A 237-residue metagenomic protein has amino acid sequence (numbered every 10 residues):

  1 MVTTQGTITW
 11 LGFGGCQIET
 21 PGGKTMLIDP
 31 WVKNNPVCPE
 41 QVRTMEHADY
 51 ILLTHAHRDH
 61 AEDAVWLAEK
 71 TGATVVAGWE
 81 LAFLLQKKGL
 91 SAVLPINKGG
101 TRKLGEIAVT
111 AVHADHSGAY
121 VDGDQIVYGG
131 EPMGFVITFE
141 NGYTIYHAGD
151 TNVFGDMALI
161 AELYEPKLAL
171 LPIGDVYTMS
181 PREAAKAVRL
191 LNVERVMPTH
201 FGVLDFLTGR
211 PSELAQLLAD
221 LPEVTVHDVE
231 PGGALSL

Functional and structural regions predicted by a protein language model:
M1-T25, V32-N35, E106, D124 (+2 more regions): Zn-dependent metallo-beta-lactamase
T7-W10, M26-D29, A108-A114, T144-D150: Active-site-proximal beta-strand elements of phosphoester/diester hydrolases
Q17-H57, E62-E69, E80, S117-V127 (+1 more regions): Pre-active-site segment of Zn-dependent metallo-hydrolases
L27-P30, A48-A56, V76-W79, I145-T151 (+3 more regions): Active-site neighborhood of phospho(di)ester-bond hydrolases with catalytic His/Asp-centered motifs
N34-N35, H57-E62, A82-L85, G100-K103 (+5 more regions): Active-site environment of divalent metal-dependent phosphoester hydrolases
E62-K70, V76-R102, I107-Y120: Glycine/small-residue-rich loop that forms an oxyanion/phosphate-binding "nest" at active or ligand-binding sites
T74, Q86-T101, A185-L237: Binuclear metal-ion centers of metallo-dependent hydrolases, dominated by the metallo-beta-lactamase
V121-L190: Active-site-proximal loop/helix segments of hydrolase catalytic cores
